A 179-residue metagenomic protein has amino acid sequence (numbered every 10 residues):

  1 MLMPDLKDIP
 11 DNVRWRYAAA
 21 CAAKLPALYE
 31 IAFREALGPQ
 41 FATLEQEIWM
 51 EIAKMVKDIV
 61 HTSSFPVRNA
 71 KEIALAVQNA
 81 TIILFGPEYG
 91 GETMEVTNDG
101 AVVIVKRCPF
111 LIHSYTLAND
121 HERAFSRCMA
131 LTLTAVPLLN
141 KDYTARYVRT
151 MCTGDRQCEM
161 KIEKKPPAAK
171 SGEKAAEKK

Functional and structural regions predicted by a protein language model:
M1-V102, P109-S126, P137-L138, T144-K179: N-terminal accessory segment detector
R127-T132: ATP phosphate-binding glycine-rich loop and adjacent ATP-lid/helix-beta elements within ATP-binding kinase/ATPase
